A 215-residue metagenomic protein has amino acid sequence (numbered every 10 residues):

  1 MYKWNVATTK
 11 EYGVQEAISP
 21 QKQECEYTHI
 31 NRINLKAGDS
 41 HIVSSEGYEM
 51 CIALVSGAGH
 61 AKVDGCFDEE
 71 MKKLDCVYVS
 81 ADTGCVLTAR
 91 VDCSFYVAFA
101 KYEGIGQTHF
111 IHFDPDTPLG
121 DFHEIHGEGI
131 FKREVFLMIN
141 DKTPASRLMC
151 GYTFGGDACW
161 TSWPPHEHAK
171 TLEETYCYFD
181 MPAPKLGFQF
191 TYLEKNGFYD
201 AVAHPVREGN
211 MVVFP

Functional and structural regions predicted by a protein language model:
M1-K10, A17-P20, H41-C51, K62 (+2 more regions): Sequence termini and other peripheral, non-core segments
T9-S40, E128-Y176: A short glycine-rich, His/Asp/Glu-containing loop-to-beta-strand
K22-T28, G38-C51, K72, S162-T175 (+3 more regions): A short beta-loop-beta micro-motif enriched in histidine and acidic residues
I30-N34, C76-Y78, V97, C150-F154 (+3 more regions): Conserved hydrophobic/aromatic beta-strand scaffold that supports enzyme active sites
H41-S44, A61-V63, E69, V77-V79 (+4 more regions): Short beta-strand His + acidic residue motifs that chelate non-heme Fe in jelly-roll/DSBH and cupin folds
E46-A61, T153-D157, K170-N196, P205-V206 (+1 more regions): Short, conserved beta-strand element in jelly-roll/cupin
V63-G84, L193-P215: Short acidic-glycine-tyrosine-enriched beta hairpin
K72-G129: Hydrophobic alpha-helical segments and helix pairs
